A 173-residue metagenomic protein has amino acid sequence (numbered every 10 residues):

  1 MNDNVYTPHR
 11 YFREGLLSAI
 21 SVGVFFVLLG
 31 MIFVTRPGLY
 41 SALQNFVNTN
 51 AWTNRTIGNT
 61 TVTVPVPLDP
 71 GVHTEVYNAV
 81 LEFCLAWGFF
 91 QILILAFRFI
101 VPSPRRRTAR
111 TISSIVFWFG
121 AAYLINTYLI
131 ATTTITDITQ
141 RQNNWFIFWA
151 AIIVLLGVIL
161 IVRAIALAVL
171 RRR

Functional and structural regions predicted by a protein language model:
M1-R173: Alpha-helical transmembrane segments and their membrane-interface anchoring/capping motifs
